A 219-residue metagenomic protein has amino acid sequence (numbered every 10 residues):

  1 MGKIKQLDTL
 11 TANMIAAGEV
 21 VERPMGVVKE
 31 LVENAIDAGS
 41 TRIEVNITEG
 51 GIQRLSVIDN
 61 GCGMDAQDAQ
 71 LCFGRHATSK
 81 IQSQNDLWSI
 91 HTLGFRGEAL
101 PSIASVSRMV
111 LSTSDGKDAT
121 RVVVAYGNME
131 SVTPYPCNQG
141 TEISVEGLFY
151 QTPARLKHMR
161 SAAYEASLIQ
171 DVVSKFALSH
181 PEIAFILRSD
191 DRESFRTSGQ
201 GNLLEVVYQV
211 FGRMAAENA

Functional and structural regions predicted by a protein language model:
M1-A219: N-terminal phosphate-binding caps/lids of nucleotide- and nucleic-acid-binding domains
